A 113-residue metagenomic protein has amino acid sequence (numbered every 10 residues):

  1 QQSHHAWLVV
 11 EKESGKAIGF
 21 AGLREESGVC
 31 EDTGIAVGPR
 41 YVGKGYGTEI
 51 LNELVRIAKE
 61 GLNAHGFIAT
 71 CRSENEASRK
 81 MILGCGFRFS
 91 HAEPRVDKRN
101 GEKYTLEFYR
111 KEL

Functional and structural regions predicted by a protein language model:
Q1-S3: Short, solvent-exposed helix-to-loop capping segments enriched in aromatics
A6, V10-L113: Acyl-donor (CoA/ACP) binding surface of acyl/acetyltransferases
